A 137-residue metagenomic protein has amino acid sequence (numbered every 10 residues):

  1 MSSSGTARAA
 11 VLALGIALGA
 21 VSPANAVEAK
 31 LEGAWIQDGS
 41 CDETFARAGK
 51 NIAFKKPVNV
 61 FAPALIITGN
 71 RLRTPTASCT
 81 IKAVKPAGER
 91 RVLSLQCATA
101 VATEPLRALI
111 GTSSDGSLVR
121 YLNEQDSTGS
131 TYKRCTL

Functional and structural regions predicted by a protein language model:
M1-V11: Bacterial N-terminal signal peptides that target proteins for export
A10-A20: Bacterial N-terminal signal peptides
V21-E28: Sec/Tat signal peptide C-region and signal peptidase I cleavage site
L31, I36-T74: Short, solvent-exposed loop/hinge segments that bridge or flank secondary-structure elements
W35, Y132-K133: Short beta-strand edge/turn micro-motifs at domain boundaries
S40-E43, S78-T80, Q96-A98, R134-T136: Sequence contexts marking disulfide-bonded cysteines in secreted/extracellular proteins
A64-S114: Contiguous, well-ordered beta-strand patches that form the walls/edges of small beta-barrel/beta-sandwich domains
L109-G111, G116-T131: Short, exposed beta-strand-loop hairpins at the edges of beta-sheets in extracellular/periplasmic proteins
